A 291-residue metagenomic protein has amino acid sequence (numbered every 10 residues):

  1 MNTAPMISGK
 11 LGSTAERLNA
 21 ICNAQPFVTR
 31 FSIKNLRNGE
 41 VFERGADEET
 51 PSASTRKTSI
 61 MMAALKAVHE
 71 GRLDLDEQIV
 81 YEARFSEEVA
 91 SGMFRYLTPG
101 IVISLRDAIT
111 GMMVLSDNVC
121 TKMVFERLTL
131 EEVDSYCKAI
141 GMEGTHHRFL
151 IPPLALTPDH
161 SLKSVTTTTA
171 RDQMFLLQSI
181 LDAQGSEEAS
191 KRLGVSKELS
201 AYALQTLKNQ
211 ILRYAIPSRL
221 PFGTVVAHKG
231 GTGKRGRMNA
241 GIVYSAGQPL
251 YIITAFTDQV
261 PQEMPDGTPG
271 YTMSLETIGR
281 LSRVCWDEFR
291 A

Functional and structural regions predicted by a protein language model:
T3-N19, V41, I180-Y214, R219-V225 (+1 more regions): Structured C-terminal helix/loop/strand segments within mature extracytoplasmic catalytic/sensor domains
Q25-V28, I101, K122-G185: Mid-domain, small-residue-enriched loop/turn segments at the edges of structured enzyme/sensor domains
P26-T50: Short, conserved catalytic-motif segment at the N-terminal edge
G39, P51-I79, I253: Active-site SXXK
E43-A46, S104-A108, V114-C120, P152-S161 (+2 more regions): Flexible glycine/proline-enriched surface loops and loop-helix/loop-strand junctions
M62-E70, E126, F175-D182, R283-D287: Short glycine/serine- and small hydrophobic-enriched flexible loop segments
D76-S91, L128-T129, L154: Acidic helix-start/capping segments at beta-turn-to-alpha-helix junctions
S86-V124, L130, L162: Conserved catalytic neighborhood of penicillin-recognizing serine enzymes
